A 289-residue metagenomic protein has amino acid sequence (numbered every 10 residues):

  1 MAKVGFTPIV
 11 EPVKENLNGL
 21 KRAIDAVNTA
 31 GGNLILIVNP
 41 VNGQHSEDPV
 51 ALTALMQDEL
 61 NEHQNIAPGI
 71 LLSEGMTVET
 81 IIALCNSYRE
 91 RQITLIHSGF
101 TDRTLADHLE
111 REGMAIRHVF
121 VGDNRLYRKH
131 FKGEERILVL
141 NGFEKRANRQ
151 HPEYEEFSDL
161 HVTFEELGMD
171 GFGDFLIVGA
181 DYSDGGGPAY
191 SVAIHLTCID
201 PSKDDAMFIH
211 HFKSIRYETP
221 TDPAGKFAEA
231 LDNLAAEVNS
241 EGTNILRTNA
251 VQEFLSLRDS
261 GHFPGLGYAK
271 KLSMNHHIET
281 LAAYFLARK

Functional and structural regions predicted by a protein language model:
M1, N16-G31: Histidine-anchored nucleotide/phosphate-binding helix
P8: Conserved, mostly hydrophobic/aromatic
P12-L17, P40-S46, L72-E79, G99-T104 (+1 more regions): Short acidic, S/G/P-rich loop/turn micro-motifs used as interaction or catalytic elements
A26-R89: A broadly used, surface-exposed interaction patch
G69, F227-A230, L234, A283-K289: Ser/Thr/Asn(+Pro)-rich, low-complexity disordered segments
V78-M114: Internal, conserved structured core segments that host functional sites
D107-Q252: Long, charge-rich C-terminal accessory regions
T243-K289: Hydrophobic, glycine-enriched assembly/anchoring segments
